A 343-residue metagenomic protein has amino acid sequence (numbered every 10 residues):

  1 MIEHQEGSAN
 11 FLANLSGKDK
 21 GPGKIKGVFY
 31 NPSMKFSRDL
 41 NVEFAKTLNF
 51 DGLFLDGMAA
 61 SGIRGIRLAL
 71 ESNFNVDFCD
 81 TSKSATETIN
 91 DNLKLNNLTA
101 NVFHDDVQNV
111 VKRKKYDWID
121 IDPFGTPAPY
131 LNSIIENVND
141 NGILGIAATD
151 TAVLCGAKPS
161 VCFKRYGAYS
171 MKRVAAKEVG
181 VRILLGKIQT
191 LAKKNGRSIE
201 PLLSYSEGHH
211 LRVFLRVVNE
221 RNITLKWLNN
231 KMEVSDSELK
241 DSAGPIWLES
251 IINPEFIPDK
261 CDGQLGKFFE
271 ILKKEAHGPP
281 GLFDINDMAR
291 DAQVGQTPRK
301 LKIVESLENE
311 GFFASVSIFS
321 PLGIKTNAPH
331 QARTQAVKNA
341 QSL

Functional and structural regions predicted by a protein language model:
M1-L343: SAM-dependent transferase fold signal centered on methyltransferase-like domains, encompassing both Class I
